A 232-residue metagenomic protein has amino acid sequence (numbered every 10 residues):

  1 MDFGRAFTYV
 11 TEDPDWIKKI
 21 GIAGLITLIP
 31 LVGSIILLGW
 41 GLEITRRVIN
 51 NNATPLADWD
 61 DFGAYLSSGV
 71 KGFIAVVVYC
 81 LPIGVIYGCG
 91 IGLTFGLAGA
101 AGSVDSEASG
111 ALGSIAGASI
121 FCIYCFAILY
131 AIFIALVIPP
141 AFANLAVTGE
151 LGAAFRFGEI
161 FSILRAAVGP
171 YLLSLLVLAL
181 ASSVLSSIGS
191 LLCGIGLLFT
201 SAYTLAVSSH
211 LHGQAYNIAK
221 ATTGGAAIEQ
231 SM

Functional and structural regions predicted by a protein language model:
M1-D2, G194: Generic structural signal for short, solvent-exposed loop/turn connectors between secondary structure elements
D2-T27, W59-V85, I120, I134-S187 (+3 more regions): Interfacial aromatic "cap" segments that immediately flank transmembrane helices in multipass membrane proteins
A6, A98-I120: Subset-of-secretome marker
T27-N50, Y87, G113-A154, A179 (+1 more regions): Selective recognition of hydrophobic, aromatic-rich stretches within alpha-helical transmembrane segments of polytopic
G33-G39, A75-V77, F95-A100, L172-L175 (+1 more regions): Short, charged low-complexity intrinsically disordered segments located at boundaries of structured domains
L42-Y65: Membrane-interface amphipathic/juxtamembrane segments adjacent to transmembrane helices
V85-V104: Membrane-helix interface motif
L93, A226-A227: Residues in and immediately flanking transmembrane alpha helices
